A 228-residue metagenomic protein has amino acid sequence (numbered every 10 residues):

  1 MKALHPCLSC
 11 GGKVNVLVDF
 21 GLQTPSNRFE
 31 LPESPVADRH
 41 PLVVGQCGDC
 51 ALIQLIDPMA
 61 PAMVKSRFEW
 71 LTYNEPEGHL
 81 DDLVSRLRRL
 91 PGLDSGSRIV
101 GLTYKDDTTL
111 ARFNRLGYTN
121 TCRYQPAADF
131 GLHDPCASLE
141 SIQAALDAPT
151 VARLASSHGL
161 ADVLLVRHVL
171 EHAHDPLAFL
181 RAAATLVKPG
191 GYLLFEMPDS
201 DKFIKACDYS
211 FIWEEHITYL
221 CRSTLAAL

Functional and structural regions predicted by a protein language model:
M1-P76: N-terminal juxtadomain amphipathic helix that follows a signal peptide/anchor or precedes a small N-terminal auxiliary
L8-V16, E215, R222-L228: A SAM-dependent methyltransferase catalytic signature shared across enzymes that methylate proteins
S9-G11, D134-P135, F211: Short hydrophobic "helix-edge" motifs at membrane interfaces and signal-peptide entry regions
K13-N15, T24, S141, Y192 (+1 more regions): Residue-level signal for pocket-adjacent positions within structured domains
S34-D38, D208, I217: Short Gly/Pro-enriched turn/cap motifs at secondary-structure boundaries
V43, A51-L116: Fe-S ferredoxin-like electron-transfer domains and their immediately adjacent linker/connector regions across
E69-T72, S210-E214: Short glycine-enriched, charge-decorated loop/helix-capping segments at active-site entrances that position
L87-C207, I217-L228: Conserved SAM-binding loop
